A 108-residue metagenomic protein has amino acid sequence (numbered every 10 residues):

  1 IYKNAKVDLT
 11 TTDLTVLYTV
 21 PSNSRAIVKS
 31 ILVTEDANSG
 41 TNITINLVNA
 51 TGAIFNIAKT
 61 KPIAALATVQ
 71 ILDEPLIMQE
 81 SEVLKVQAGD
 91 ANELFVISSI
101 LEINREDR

Functional and structural regions predicted by a protein language model:
I1-A26, S30, Q87-R108: C-terminal interaction-tip segments
N23, L66, E80-S81: Tight coil/turn sites that cap or link beta-strands
V33-N38, G89: Short solvent-exposed strand-capping/beta-turn motif centered on an Asx-Ser/Thr pair
N38-T60: Short, surface-exposed beta-strand/strand-loop-strand elements in extracellular ectodomains
T60, P75-L76: Short, surface-exposed secondary-structure edge patches
K61-T68: Short proline/glycine- and polar residue-rich coil/turn motifs
T68-P75: Exposed aromatic-hydrophobic patches
S81-Q87: Short, surface-exposed ligand- or partner-binding patches at beta-edge/loop junctions that are enriched in aromatics
